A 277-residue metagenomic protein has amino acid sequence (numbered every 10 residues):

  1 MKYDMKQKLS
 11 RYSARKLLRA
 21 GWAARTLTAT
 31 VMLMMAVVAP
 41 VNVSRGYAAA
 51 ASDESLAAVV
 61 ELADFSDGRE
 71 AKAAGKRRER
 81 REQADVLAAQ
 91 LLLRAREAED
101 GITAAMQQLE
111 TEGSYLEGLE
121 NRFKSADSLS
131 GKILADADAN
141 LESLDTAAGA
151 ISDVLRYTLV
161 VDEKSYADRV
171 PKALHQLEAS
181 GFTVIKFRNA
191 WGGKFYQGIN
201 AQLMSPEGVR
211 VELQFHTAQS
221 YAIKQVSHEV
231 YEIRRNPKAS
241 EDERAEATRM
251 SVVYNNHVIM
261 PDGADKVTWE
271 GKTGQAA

Functional and structural regions predicted by a protein language model:
M1-A20: N-terminal secretory signal peptides that target proteins for export/translocation
K2, S13, R25, N42-R45 (+1 more regions): Long, polar low-complexity intrinsically disordered regions
K2-D4, A48-A50, L92: Eukaryote-specific recognition of extended, low-complexity intrinsically disordered regions enriched in acidic residues
T26-V38: Bacterial N-terminal signal peptides
V37-E54: Signal peptide processing junction and immediate N-terminal pro/mature segment of secreted/exported proteins
A51-N140: Intrinsically disordered, low-complexity polar/charged tails and linkers
E142-A277: Long beta-strand-rich cores associated with HINT superfamily self-processing modules
